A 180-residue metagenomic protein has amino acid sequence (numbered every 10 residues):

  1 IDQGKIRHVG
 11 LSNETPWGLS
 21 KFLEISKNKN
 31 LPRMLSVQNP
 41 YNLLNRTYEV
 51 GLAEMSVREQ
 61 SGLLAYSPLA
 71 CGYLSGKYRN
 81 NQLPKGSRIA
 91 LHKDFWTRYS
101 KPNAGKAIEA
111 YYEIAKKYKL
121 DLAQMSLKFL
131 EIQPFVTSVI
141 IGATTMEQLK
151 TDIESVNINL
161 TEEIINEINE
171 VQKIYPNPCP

Functional and structural regions predicted by a protein language model:
I1-E170: Beta/alpha (TIM)-barrel catalytic core signal, keyed to glycine-rich beta->alpha loops juxtaposed to Asp/Glu that bind
P178: Substrate/cofactor-recognition hotspot
